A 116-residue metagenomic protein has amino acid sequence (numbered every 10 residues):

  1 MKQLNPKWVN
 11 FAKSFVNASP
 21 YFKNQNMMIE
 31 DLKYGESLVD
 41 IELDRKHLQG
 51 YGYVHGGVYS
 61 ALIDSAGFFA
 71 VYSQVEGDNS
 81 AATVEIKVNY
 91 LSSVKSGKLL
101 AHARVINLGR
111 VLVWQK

Functional and structural regions predicted by a protein language model:
M1-K116: Terminal targeting signals and extreme-terminal segments of soluble enzymes
